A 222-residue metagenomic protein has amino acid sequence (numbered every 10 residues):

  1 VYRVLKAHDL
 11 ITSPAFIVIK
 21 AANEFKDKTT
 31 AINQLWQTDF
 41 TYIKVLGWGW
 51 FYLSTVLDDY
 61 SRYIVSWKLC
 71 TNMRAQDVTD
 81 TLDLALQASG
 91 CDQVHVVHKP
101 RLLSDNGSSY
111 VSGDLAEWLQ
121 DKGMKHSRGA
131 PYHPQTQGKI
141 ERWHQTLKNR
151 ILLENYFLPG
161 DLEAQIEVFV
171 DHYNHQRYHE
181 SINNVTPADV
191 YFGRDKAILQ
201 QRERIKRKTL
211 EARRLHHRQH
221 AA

Functional and structural regions predicted by a protein language model:
V1-L35, H133-P134, F192-I198: Basic, flexible linker segments flanking DNA-binding modules in nucleic acid-interacting mobile-element proteins
R3, D80, A164: DNA-binding alpha-helical recognition surfaces that contact promoter or target DNA
N33, L53, R74, V78 (+5 more regions): Hydrophobic (often cysteine-bearing) scaffold residues that line and stabilize catalytic clefts of nucleotide/cofactor
Q34-V65, T71: An active-site-proximal beta-strand-loop segment
G49, K68-Q93: Active-site beta-loop-alpha junctions of metal-dependent nucleic acid enzymes, especially the RNase H-like/DDE
L82, Q93-S112, A130-Y132, N183-A188: Acidic/histidine-rich, metal-coordinating catalytic segments
K99-N106, Q120-K139, L153-P159: RNase H-like polynucleotidyl transferase catalytic core
G113, Q120-M124, Q145-A222: C-terminal domain-tail junction helix/linker
